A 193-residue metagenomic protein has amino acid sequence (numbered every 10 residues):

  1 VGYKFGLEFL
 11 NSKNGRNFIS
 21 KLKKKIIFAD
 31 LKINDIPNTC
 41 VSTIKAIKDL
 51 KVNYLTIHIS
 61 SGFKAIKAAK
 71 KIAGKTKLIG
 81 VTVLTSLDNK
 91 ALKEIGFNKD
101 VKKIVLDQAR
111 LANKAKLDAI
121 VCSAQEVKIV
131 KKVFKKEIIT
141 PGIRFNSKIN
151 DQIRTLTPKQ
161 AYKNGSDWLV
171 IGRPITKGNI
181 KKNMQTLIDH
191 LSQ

Functional and structural regions predicted by a protein language model:
V1-S20, L31, P37-C40, A124 (+1 more regions): Conserved alpha/beta-domain cores
Y3, K32, L55, A112 (+4 more regions): Conserved, mostly hydrophobic/aromatic
F5-L7, P141, I171-P174: Glycine-rich beta-strand-to-loop/alpha-helix junction loops that act as flexible
R16-K24, A46-D49, A68-G74, K131-K132 (+1 more regions): Acidic (Asp/Glu)-rich catalytic clusters
D35, T39-A119, S123-K128, K135 (+2 more regions): Conserved anion-binding
L50, K71, K182, T186-Q193: Catalytic-site microenvironment of enzymes that process N-acetyl-hexosamine-containing cell-wall polysaccharides
Y54-A65, F145, R154-P158, Y162-N183: Glycine-rich phosphate-binding active-site loops on the catalytic face of alpha/beta enzymes
E126-V130, D151-Q160: Short glycine-rich, acidic/polar surface loops and turns
